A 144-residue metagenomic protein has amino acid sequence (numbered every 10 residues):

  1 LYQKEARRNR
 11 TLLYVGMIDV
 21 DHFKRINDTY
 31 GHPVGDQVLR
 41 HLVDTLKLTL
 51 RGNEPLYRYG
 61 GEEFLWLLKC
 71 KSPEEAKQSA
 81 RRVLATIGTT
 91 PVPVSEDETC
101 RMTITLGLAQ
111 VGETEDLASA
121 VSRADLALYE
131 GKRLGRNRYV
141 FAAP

Functional and structural regions predicted by a protein language model:
L1-L12, V43-R51, K69: Short regulatory alpha-helical coupling segments that immediately precede and/or link into cyclic nucleotide signaling
G16-D19, G61, A124: Conserved metal-coordinating catalytic motifs of nucleotidyl cyclase and c-di-GMP turnover enzymes
V20-H22, Y30, E63-F64: Hydrophobic/aromatic micro-motifs used in signal-transmission helices and low-complexity FG repeats
V38, L65-T86, E113: Short helix/loop segment flanking the catalytic signature motif in cyclic-nucleotide metabolism enzymes
V43-D44, E75-P93, D125: Alpha-helical scaffold within the catalytic cores of cyclic-nucleotide enzymes
L48-N53, A85-D97, L128-E130: Short catalytic/binding micro-motifs of nucleotide second-messenger systems
P55-R58: A short pre-motif secondary-structure segment
P73, K77, Q110-A143: Catalytic-core segments of nucleotide cyclases and related cyclic-nucleotide turnover enzymes
